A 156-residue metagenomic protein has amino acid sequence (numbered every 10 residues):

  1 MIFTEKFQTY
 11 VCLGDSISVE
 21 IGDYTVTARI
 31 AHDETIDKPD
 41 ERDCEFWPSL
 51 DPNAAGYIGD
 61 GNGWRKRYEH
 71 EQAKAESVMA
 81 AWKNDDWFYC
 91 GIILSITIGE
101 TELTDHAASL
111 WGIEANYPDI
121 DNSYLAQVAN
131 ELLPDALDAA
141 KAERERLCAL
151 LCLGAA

Functional and structural regions predicted by a protein language model:
M1-A156: Acidic interaction surfaces
